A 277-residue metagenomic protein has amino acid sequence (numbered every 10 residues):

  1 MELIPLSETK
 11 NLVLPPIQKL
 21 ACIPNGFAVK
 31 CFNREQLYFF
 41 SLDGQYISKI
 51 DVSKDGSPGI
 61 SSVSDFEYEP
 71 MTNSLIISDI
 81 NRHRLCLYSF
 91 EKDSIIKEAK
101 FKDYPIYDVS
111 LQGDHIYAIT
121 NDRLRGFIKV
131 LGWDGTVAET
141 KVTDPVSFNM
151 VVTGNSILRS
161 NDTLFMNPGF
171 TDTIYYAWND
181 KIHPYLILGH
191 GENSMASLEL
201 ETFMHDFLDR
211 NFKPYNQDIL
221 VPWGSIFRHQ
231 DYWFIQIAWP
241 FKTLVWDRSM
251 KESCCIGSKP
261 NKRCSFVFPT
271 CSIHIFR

Functional and structural regions predicted by a protein language model:
E2-E35: Beta-strand-rich domains and repeat architectures in extracellular enzymes and scaffolds, especially beta-propellers
S7-P16, Q45-T72, D79: Blade-loop segments of beta-propeller domains
E8-K10, D51-G59, K100-I106, T143-N149 (+2 more regions): Short coil/turn segments at the loop-to-beta-strand junctions that recur within blades of beta-propeller repeat folds
P16-K19, S61-F66, Y104-L111, F148-S156 (+2 more regions): Repeated scaffold domains used in trafficking and secretory/extracellular systems, primarily beta-propellers
C22-N25, Y68-T72, L111-G113, R159-N161 (+1 more regions): Residue-level detector of Asp-centered blade-edge/turn motifs that repeat once per structural unit in beta-propeller
S41-Q45, S89-D93, L131-T136, A177-D180 (+1 more regions): Short loop/turn segments that connect beta-strands within beta-propeller blades
I60-S64, S78-G126, E139-N149: Asp-box/WD-like beta-propeller blade repeats and closely related beta-sheet repeat scaffolds
Y185-Q217, M250-R277: Conserved blade-ending motifs and adjacent loop-strand segments that build the rim/top face of beta-propeller domains
